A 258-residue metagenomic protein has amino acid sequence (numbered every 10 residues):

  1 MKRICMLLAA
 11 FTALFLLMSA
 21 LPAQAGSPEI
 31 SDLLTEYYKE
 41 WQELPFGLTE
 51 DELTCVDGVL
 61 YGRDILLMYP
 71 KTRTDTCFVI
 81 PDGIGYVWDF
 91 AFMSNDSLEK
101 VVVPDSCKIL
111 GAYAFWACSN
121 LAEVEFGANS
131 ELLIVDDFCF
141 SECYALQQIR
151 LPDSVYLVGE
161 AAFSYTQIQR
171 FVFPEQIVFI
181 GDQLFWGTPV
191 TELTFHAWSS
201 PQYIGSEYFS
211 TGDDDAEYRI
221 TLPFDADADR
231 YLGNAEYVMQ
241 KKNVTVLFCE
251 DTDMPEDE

Functional and structural regions predicted by a protein language model:
M1-M6: Positively charged n-region of N-terminal signal peptides that target proteins for export
A9-S19: Bacterial N-terminal signal peptides
M18-E29: Sec-dependent signal peptide cleavage junction
S27-L60, P70-Y86, N95-I109, S119-I134 (+6 more regions): Structural signature of tandem-repeat unit edges
G205-T211, A228-N243: Short, aromatic/basic amphipathic alpha-helical patches
